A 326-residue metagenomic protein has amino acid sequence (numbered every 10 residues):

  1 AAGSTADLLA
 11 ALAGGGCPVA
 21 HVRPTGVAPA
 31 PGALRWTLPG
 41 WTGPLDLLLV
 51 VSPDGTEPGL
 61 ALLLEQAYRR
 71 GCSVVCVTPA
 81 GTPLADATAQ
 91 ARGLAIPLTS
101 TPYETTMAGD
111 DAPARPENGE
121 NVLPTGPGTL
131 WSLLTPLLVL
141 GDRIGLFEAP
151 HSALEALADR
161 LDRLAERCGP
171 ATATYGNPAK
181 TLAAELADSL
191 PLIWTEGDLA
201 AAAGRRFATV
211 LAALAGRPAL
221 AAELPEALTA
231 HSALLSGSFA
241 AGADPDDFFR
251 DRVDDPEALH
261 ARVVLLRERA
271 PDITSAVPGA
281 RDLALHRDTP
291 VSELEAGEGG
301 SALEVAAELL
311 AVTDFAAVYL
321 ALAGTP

Functional and structural regions predicted by a protein language model:
A2-D162, E268, P278, L283: Glycine-rich phosphate-binding loops that contact phosphosugars or nucleotide phosphates
T5, G59-L60, A203, F207 (+2 more regions): Residues at alpha-helix caps and immediate loop-helix transition turns in enzyme cores, especially N- and C-cap
P18, C72-V74, L190, R262 (+1 more regions): Residues at the starts of beta-strands that form the adenosine-phosphate
A20-R23, I96, L220-A222, S292-L294: General small-molecule cofactor/ligand-binding pocket signal
G40-G43, R69, T88, A183-A187 (+2 more regions): Solvent-exposed alpha-helices and their adjacent loops that cap or buttress functional pockets in soluble metabolic
A112-G126, L133, V139-V253: Active-site phosphate/pyrophosphate-binding segments
Y175-K180, I193, G197-A201, L214 (+2 more regions): Hydrophobic multi-pass inner-membrane translocation pores used for secretion and envelope-lipid/glycan export
